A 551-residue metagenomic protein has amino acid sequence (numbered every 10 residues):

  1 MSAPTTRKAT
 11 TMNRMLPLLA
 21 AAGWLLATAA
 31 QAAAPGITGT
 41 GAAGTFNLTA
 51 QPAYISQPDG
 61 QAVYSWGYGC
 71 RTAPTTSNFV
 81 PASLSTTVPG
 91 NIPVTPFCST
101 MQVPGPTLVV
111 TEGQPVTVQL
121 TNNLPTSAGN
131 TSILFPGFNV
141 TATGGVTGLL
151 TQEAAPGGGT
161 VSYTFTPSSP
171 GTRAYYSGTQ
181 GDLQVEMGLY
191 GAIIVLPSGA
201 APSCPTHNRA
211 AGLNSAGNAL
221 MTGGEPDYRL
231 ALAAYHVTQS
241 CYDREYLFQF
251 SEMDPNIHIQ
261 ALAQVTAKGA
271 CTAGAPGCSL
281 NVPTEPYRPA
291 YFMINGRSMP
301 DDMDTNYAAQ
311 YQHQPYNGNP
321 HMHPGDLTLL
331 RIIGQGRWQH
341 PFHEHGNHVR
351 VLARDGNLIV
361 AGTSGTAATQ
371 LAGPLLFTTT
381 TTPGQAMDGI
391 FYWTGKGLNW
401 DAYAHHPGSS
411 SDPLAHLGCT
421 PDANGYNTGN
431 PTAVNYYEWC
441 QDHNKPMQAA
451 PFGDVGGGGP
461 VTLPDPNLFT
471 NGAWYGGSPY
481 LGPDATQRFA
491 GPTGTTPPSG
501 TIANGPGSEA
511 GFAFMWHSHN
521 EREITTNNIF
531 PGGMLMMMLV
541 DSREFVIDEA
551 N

Functional and structural regions predicted by a protein language model:
P4, A9, N13, Q31-N551: Copper-binding active sites and cupredoxin-like electron-transfer domains, recognizing His/Cys-rich ligand loops
P17-T28: Bacterial N-terminal signal peptides
